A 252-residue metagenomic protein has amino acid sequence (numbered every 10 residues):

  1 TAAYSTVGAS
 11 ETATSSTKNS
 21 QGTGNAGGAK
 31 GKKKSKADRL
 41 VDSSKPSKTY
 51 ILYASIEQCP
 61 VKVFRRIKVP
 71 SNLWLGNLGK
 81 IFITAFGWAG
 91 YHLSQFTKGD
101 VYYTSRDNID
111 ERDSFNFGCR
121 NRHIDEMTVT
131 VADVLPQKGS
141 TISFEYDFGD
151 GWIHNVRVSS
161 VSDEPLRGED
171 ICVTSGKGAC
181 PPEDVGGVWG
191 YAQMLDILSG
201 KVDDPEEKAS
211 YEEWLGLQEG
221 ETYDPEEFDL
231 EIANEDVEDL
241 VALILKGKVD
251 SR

Functional and structural regions predicted by a protein language model:
T1-R252: Short linear regulatory motifs enriched in tryptophan with gly/pro/ser
